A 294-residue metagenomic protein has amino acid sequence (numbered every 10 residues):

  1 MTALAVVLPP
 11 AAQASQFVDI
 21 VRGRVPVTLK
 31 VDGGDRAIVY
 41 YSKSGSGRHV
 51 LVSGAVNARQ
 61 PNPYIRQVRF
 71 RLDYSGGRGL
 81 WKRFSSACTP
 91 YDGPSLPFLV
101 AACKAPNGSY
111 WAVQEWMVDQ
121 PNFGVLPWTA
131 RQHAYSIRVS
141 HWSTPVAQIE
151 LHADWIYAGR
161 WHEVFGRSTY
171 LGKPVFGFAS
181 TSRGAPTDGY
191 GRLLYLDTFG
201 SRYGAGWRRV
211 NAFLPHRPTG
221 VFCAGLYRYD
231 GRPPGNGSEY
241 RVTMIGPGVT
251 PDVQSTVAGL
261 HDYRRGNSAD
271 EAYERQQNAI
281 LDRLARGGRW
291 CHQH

Functional and structural regions predicted by a protein language model:
M1-A14: Secretory targeting and sorting signals
A14-H294: Extracellular, repeat-based ectodomains that mediate carbohydrate processing or recognition
